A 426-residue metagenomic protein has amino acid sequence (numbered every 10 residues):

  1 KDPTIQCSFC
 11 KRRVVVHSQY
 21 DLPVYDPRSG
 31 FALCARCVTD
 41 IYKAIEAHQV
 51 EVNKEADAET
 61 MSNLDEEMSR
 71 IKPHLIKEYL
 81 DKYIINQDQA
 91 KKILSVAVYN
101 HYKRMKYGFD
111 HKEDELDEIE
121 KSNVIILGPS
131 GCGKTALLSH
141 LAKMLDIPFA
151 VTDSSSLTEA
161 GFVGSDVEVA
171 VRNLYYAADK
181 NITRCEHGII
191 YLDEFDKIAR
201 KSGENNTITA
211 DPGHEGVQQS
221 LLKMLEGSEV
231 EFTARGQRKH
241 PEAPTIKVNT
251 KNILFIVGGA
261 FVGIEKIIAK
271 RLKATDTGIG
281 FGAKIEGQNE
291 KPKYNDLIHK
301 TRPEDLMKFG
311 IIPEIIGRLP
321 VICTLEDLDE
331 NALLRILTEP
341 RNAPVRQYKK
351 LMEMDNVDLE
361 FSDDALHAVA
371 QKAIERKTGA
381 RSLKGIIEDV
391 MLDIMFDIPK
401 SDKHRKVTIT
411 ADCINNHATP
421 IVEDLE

Functional and structural regions predicted by a protein language model:
K1-A35, A44-N86, K91, V96-F149 (+3 more regions): AAA+ P-loop NTPase nucleotide-binding core of proteostasis motors
